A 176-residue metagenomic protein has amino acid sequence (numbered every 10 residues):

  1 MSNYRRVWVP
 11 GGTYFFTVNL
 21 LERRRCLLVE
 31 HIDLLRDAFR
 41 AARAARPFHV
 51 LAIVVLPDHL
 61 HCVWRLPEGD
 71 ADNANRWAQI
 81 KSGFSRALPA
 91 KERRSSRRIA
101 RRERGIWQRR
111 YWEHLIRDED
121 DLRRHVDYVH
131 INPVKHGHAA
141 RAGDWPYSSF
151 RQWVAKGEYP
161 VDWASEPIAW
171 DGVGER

Functional and structural regions predicted by a protein language model:
M1-R176: Short catalytic/metal-binding and nucleic-acid-binding patches
